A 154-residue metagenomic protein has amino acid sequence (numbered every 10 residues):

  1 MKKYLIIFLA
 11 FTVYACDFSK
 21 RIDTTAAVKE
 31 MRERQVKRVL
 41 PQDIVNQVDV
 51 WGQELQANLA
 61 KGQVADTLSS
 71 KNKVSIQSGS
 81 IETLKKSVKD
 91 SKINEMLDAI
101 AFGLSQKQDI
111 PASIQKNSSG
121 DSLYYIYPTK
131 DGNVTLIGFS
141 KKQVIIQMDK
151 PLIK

Functional and structural regions predicted by a protein language model:
Y4-V13: Sec-dependent N-terminal signal peptides
C16-K20: Bacterial signal peptide processing site
T25-D43: Post-signal peptide N-terminal segment of mature Sec-exported envelope proteins
Q53, A57-S87: Short N-terminal helix-loop-first-beta-strand/juxtamembrane motif that initiates sensory/input modules
K86-L123, K130: Extracytoplasmic/periplasmic sensor domains and loops in membrane signaling proteins
L123-S140: A short, hydrophobic, proline-anchored segment that marks a local hinge/packing element in signaling and regulatory
K142-K154: Juxtadomain coupling helices with adjacent low-complexity linkers
